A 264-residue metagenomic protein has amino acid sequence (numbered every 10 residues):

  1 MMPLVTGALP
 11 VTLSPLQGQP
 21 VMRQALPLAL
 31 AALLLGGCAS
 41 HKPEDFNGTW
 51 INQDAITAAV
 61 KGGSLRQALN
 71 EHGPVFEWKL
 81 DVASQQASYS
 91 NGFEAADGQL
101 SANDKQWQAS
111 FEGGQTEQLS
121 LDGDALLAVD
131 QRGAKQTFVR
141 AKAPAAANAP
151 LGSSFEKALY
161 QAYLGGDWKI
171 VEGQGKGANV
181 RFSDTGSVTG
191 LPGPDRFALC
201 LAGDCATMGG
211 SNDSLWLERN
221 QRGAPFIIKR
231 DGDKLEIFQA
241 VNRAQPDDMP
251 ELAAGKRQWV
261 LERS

Functional and structural regions predicted by a protein language model:
M1-M22: N-terminal secretory signal peptides that target proteins for export/translocation
R23-A31: Sec-dependent signal peptide recognition, specifically the positively charged N-region followed immediately by
C38-I51, A147-K169: N-terminal helix-cap/turn-to-beta initiation motif at the start of protein domains
D54-G62, N70-A125, R132, E172-A178 (+1 more regions): Contiguous, well-ordered beta-strand patches that form the walls/edges of small beta-barrel/beta-sandwich domains
L126-K157: Short, structured interface segments
K157-S187: Surface-exposed interaction/gating patches
